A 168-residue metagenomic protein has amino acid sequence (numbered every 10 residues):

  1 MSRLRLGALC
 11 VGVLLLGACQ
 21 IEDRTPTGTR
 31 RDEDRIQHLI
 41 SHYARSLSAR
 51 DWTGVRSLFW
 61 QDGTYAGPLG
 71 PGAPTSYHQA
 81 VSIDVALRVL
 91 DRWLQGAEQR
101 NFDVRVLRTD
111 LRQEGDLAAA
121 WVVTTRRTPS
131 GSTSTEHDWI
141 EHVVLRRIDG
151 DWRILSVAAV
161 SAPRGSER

Functional and structural regions predicted by a protein language model:
M1-R3: N-terminal secretory signal peptides that target proteins for export/translocation
G7-G17: Bacterial N-terminal signal peptides
C19-Q61: Short, low-complexity N-terminal intrinsically disordered segments enriched in polar/charged residues
Q20-R24, A119-W121, E136-R168: Short beta-strand edge/turn micro-motifs at domain boundaries
Y43, V55-R56, G63, A86 (+2 more regions): Hydrophobic pocket/interface hotspot
S57-Q113: A solvent-exposed, acidic/Ser-Thr-rich amphipathic alpha-helical stretch
V106-L111, T124-R126, I140-R146: Hydrophobic/aromatic beta-strand elements that line small-molecule binding cavities or substrate pockets in beta-rich
R126-E136: Short, cysteine-centered beta-strand-loop-beta hairpins and adjacent loop/turn segments enriched in charged/polar
